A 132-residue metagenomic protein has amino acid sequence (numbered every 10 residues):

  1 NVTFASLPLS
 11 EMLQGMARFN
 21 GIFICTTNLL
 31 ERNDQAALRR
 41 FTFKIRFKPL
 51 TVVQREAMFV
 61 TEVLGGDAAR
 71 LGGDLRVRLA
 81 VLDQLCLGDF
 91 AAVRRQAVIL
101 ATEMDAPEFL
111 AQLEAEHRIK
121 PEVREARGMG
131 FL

Functional and structural regions predicted by a protein language model:
N1: Conserved P-loop NTPase "ATPase switch" module shared by AAA+ and STAND
F4-L132: AAA+ P-loop ATPase motor domain of ring mechanoenzymes
